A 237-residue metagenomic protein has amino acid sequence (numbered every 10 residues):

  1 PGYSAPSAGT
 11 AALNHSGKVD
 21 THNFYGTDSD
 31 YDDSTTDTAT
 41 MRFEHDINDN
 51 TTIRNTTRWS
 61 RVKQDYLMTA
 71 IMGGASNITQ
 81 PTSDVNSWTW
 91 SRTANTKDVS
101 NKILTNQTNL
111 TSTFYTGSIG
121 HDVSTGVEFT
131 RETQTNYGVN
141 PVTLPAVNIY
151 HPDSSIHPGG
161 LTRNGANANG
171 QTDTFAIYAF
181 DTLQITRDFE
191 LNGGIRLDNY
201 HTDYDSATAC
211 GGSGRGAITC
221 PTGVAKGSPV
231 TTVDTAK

Functional and structural regions predicted by a protein language model:
P1-D46, V62-N101, L144-T174: Acidic/polar loop-and-plug regions of large Gram-negative outer-membrane beta-barrel proteins
G2-S4, K63-M68, I119, R131-G138 (+2 more regions): Outer-membrane beta-barrel proteins
A8-K18, K102-N109, T113, D122-S124 (+2 more regions): Solvent-exposed loop/turn elements at secondary-structure boundaries
D37, W59-D65, S112-F114, V127-T133 (+1 more regions): Transmembrane beta-strands of outer-membrane beta-barrel pores
A39-H45, N106-S112, A179-I185: Residues on the lipid-exposed face of transmembrane beta-strands in outer-membrane beta-barrel proteins
N48-N50, T111, Y115-S118, T186-E190: Outer-membrane beta-barrel channels and translocator barrels
W88-K97, N101-T108, T113, K226-K237: Extended hydrophobic/aromatic segments used for targeting, binding, or gating
N101, G120-D122, E128-T130, A168-K237: Structural signature of Gram-negative outer-membrane beta-barrels, strongest in the C-terminal barrel of TonB-dependent
